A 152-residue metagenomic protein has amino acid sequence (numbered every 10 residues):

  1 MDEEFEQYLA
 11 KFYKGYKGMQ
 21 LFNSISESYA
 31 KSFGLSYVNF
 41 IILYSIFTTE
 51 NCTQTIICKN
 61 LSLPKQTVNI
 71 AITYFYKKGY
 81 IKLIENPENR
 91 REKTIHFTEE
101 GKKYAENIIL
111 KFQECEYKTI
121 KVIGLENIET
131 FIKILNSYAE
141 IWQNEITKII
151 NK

Functional and structural regions predicted by a protein language model:
M1-E4, L125-K152: C-terminal regulatory/oligomerization modules of transcriptional regulators
M1-F33: N-terminal leader segment of winged-helix/HTH proteins
E6, Y13, Y37, C52 (+5 more regions): Residues at secondary-structure transition points
G15-I25, L61, Y104, I108-I120 (+1 more regions): Alpha-helical linker/hinge and terminal dimerization helices associated with HTH transcriptional regulators
S24-T67: N-terminal helix-turn-helix DNA-binding core of bacterial DNA-binding proteins
Y44-T48, I109, N136: Short, locally clustered residues in the helix-turn-helix/winged-helix DNA-binding domain
Y74-K133: Charged, amphipathic alpha-helical coiled-coil/dimerization segments
